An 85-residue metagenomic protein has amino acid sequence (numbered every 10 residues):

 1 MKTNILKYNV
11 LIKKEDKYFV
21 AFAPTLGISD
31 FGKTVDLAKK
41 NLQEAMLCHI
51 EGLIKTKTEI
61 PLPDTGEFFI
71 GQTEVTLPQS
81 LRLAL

Functional and structural regions predicted by a protein language model:
M1-K7, K40-L85: Short, charged, surface-exposed hinge/linker loops at domain edges that act as mobile lids or interdomain connectors
N4-T25: Short aromatic-glycine-(Arg/Gly/Cys) micro-motifs in beta-strand/loop hairpins
E15, L26, P78-R82: Generic structural motif
F19, D30, R82-A84: Intrinsically disordered, low-complexity acidic/polar segments
L26-D36: A short, exposed loop/beta-hairpin motif centered on an aromatic-Gly-Thr core
